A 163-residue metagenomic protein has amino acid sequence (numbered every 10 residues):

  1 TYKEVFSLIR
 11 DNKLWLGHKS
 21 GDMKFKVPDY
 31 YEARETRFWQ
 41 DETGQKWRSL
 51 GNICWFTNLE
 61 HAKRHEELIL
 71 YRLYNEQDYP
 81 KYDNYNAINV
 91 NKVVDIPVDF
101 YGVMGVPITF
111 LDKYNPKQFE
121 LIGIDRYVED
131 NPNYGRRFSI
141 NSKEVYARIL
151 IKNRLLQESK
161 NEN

Functional and structural regions predicted by a protein language model:
T1-N163: Class I S-adenosyl-L-methionine-dependent methyltransferase catalytic core
